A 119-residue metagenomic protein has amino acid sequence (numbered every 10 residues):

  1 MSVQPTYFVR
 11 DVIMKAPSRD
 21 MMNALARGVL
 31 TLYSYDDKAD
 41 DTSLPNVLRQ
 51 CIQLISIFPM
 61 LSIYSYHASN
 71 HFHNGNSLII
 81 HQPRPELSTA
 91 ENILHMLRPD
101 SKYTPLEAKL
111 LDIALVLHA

Functional and structural regions predicted by a protein language model:
M1-A119: Hydrophobic alpha-helical bundle cores within soluble ligand-binding/oligomerization subdomains
